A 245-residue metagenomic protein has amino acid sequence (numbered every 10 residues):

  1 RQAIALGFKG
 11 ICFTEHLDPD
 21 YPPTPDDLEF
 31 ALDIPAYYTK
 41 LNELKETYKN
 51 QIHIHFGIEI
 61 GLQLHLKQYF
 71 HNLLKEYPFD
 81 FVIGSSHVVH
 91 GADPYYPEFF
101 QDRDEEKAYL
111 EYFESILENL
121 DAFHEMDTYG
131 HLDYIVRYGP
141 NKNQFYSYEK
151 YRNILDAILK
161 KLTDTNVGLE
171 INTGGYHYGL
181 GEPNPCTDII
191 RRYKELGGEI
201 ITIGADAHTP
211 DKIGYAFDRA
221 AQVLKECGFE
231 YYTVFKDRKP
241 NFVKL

Functional and structural regions predicted by a protein language model:
R1-G7, H90, K142-L245: Charged catalytic cores and adjacent phosphate/nucleic-acid-binding surfaces used for phosphate/nucleic-acid chemistry
R1-I60, L64, L73-E76, Y138-P140 (+5 more regions): An N-terminally biased module of ancient metal coordination in phosphate/nucleic-acid-related enzymes
I4-A5, Y38-Q51, H71-I83, L120-H124 (+3 more regions): Acidic (Asp/Glu)-rich catalytic clusters
I11-F13, I54-I58, V82-G84, T128-G130 (+3 more regions): Hydrophobic faces of well-ordered beta-strands that scaffold small-molecule active sites in alpha/beta enzyme cores
P19-D20, Y77, F81-L162, G168-P183: Divalent metal-binding pocket/active-site signature
H65-F70, D93-Y96: Short, conserved acidic/polar surface loops in the N-terminal third of protein domains
Q68-H71, E114-I116: A generic local structural motif
N72-L73, Y96-F99, L245: Short, surface-exposed amphipathic charged segments that create phosphate/polyanion-binding patches used for binding
